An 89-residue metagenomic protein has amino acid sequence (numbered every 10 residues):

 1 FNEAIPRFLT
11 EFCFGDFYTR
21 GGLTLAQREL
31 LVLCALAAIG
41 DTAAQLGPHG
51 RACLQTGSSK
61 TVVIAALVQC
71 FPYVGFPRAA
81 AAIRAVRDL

Functional and structural regions predicted by a protein language model:
F1-A26, G47, Q55, R78-L89: Acidic, glycine/proline-rich low-complexity segments that act as flexible tails and inter-domain linkers
T24, G40-D41: Short coil/turn motifs at helix boundaries and re-entrant loops, enriched in small/polar and proline residues
Q27-A37, L46, A66-L67: Short, structured motif recognition centered on aromatic/hydrophobic residues
A35-G40, Q55: Short, solvent-exposed interaction modules
D41-Q45, F76: Short loop/beta submotifs within extracellular cysteine-rich repeat domains
S58: Winged helix-turn-helix DNA-binding recognition segment
V62-A85: Preference for long, well-ordered alpha-helical segments
